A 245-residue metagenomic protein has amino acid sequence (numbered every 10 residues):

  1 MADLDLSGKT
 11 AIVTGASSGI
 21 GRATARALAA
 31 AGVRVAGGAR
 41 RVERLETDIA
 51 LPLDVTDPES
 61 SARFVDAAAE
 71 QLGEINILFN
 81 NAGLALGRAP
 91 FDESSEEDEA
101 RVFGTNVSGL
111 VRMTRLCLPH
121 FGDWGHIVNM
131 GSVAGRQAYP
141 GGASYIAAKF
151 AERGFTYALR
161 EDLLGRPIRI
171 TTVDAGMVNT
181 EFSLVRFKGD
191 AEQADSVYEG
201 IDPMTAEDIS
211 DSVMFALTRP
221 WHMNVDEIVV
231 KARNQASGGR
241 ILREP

Functional and structural regions predicted by a protein language model:
T10, S17-S18: Conserved glycine-rich cofactor-binding loop
A31-E46: Conserved glycine-rich Rossmann-like NAD(P)H-binding loop of the short-chain dehydrogenase/reductase
L53-R63, E96: The beta1-alpha1 cofactor-binding region of Rossmann-like NAD(H)/NADP(H)-dependent oxidoreductases
A89-F91, D98-A100: Substrate-binding pocket helix/loop in short-chain dehydrogenase/reductase
T114, A148: Active-site helix of classical SDR
S132: Residue(s) in the substrate-gating loop at a strand-loop-helix junction that position the organic substrate next
T172-V173, A191-G239: C-terminal helical subdomain
